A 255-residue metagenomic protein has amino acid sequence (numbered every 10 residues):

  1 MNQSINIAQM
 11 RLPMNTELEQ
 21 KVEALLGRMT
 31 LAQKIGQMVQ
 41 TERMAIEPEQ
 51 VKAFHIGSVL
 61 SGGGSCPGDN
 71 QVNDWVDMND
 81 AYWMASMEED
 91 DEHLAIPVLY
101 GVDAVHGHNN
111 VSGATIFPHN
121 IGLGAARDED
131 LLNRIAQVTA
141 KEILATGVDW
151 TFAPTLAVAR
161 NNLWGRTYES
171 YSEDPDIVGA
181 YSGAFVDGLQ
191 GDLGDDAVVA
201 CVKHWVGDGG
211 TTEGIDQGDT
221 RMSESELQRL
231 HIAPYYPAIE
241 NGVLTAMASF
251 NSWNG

Functional and structural regions predicted by a protein language model:
N2-G255: Glycoside hydrolase catalytic-domain context in secreted enzymes
